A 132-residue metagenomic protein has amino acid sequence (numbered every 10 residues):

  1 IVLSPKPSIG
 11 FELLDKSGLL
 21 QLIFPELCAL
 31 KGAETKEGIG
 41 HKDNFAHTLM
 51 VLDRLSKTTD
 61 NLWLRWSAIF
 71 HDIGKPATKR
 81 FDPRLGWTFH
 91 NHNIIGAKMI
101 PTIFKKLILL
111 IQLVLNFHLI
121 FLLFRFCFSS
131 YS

Functional and structural regions predicted by a protein language model:
I1-I69, I73-N91, I95-V114, F126: Glycine- and charge-enriched loop/helix tracts that form the active or gating conduit in phosphate/cation-handling
F117, F121-Y131: Aromatic (phenylalanine/tyrosine) cluster motif
